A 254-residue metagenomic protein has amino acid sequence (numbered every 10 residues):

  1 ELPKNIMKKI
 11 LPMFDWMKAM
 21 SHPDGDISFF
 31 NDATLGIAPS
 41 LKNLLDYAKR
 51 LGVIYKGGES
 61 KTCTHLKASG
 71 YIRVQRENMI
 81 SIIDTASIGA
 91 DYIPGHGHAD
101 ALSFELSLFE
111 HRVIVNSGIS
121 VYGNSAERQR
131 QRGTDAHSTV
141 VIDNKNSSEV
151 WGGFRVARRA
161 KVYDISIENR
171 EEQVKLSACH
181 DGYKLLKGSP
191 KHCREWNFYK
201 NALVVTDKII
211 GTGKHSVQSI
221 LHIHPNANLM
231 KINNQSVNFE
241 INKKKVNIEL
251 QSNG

Functional and structural regions predicted by a protein language model:
E1-V115, E168-N169: Carbohydrate-active enzyme catalytic cores, enriched for enzymes that act on polyanionic acidic polysaccharides
N31-I37, L41, S120-G254: CBM-like, beta-strand-rich accessory domains located in the C-terminal region of large, secreted polysaccharide-active
